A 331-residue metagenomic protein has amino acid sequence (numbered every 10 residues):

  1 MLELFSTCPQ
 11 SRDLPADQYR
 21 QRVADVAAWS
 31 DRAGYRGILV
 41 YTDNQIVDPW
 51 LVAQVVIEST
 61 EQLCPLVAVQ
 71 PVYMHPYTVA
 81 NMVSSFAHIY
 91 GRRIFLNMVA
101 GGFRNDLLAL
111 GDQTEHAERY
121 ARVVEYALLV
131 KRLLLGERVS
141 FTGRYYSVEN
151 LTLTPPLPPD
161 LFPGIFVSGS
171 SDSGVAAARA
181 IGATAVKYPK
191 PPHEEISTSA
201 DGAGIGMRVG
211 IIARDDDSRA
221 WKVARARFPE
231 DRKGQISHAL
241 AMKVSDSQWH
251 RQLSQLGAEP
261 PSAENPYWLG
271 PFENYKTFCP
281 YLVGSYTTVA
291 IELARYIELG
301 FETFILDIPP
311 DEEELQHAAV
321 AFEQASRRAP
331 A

Functional and structural regions predicted by a protein language model:
M1-Q62, P163: N-terminal beta1-alpha1-beta2 module of alpha/beta enzyme domains
L2-P9, I38-V40, C64-V69, I94-M98 (+4 more regions): Hydrophobic faces of well-ordered beta-strands that scaffold small-molecule active sites in alpha/beta enzyme cores
L2-Q21, A68-V72, P76, P159-G169 (+2 more regions): Active-site mouth loops of central-metabolism enzymes
P15-W29, G169-A177, S285-R295: Short, acidic/polar
R22-Y41, A177-K187, R295-F301: Catalytic domains of carbohydrate-active enzymes, especially glycoside hydrolases
D31-R32, A53-Q62, V83-I94, R179-A180 (+2 more regions): Acidic (Asp/Glu)-rich catalytic clusters
P49-Q70, R122, Y126, V320-A331: Alpha-helix-loop-beta-strand connector modules within alpha/beta enzyme cores
L110, H116-L157, P192-I297: An alpha-helical appendage that flanks or caps ligand/catalytic pockets
